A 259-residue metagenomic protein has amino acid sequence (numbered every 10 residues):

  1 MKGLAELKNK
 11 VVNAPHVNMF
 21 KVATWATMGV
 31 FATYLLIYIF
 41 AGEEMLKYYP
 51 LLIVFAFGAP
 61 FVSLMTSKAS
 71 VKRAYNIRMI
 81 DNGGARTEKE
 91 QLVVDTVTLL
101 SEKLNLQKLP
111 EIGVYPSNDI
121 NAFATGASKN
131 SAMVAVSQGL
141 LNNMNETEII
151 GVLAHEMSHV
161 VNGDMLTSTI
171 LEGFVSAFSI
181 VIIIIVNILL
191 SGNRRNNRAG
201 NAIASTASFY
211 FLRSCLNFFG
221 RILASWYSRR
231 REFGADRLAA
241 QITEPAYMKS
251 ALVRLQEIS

Functional and structural regions predicted by a protein language model:
M1-N121, E172-A224, R229, I258-S259: Hydrophobic or amphipathic, alpha-helical segments that drive membrane association/targeting
K68, V97, I112, A122 (+4 more regions): Residue-level signature of catalytic and energy-coupling elements of molecular machines, predominantly ATP/GTP-dependent
I80, A85-R86, Q138-G151, L223: Short pre-active-site segment immediately N-terminal to the catalytic Zn-binding motif
T96-S101, R229-P245: An active-site-proximal "capping" alpha-helix that borders the catalytic cofactor pocket
A122-E146: Active-site scaffold of zinc-dependent metalloenzymes
A135, N145-N162, L166: Short alpha-helix carrying the canonical HExxH Zn2+-binding catalytic motif
M157-S176, E244-M248: Catalytic Zn2+-binding segment of zinc metalloproteases
S250-S259: Acidic/histidine-enriched alpha-helical segments
